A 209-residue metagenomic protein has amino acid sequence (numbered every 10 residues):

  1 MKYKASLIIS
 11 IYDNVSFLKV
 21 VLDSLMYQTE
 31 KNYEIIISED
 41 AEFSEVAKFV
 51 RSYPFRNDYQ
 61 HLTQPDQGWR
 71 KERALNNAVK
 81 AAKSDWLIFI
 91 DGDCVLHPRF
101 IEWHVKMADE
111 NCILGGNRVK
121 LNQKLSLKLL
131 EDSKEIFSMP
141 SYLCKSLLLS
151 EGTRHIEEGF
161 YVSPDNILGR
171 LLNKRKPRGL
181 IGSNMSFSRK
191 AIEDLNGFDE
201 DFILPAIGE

Functional and structural regions predicted by a protein language model:
M1-Y27: N-proximal low-complexity "stem/linker" segments adjacent to membrane-targeting elements
L22-P65: Acidic donor-binding segment of Leloir-type glycosyltransferases
P65-A82, R99: Glycine-rich, basic loop-to-helix element that forms the pyrophosphate-binding segment of sugar-nucleotide handling
L87: Short aromatic/hydrophobic "clamp" motif used to bind/position activated sugar donors
D91-V95: The conserved acidic donor/metal-binding loop of glycosyltransferases
R99-L148: Conserved donor NDP-sugar-binding/catalytic core segment of glycosyltransferases
L147-S186: A recurrent flexible, glycine/aromatic-enriched loop bordering the glycosyltransferase active site that acts as
G179, E193-E209: Donor nucleotide-sugar recognition loop
